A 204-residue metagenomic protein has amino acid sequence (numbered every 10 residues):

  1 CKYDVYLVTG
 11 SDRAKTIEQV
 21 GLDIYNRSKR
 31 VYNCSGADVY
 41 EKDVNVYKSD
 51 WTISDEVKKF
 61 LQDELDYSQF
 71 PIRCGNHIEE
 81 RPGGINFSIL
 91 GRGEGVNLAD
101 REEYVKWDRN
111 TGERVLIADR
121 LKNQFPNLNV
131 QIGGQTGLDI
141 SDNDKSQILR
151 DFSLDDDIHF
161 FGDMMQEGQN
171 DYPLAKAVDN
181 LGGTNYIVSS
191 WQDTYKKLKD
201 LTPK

Functional and structural regions predicted by a protein language model:
C1-D4, P126-V130, D156, N180-T184: A generic structural motif
C1-H77: Active-site phosphate-binding/coordination module
C1-K2, V20-I24, E64-L65, R120-F125 (+3 more regions): Alpha-helix C-terminal capping segments
A14, Y40, E94, E167 (+1 more regions): Flexible, glycine-rich phosphate/dinucleotide-binding loops and adjacent beta-alpha linkers at cofactor/substrate
T16-V20, I89, Q169-P173: A short acidic (Asp/Glu
Y32-S35, G134, S189-Q192: Residues at the C-termini of beta-strands that transition into short coil/loop
P71-H159, E167: Conserved acidic, metal-coordinating active-site core of Asp-based, Mg2+-dependent phosphoryl-transfer enzymes
D139-K204: Mg2+-dependent phosphoryl-transfer enzymes with acidic/Ser/Thr/Gly-rich catalytic loops
